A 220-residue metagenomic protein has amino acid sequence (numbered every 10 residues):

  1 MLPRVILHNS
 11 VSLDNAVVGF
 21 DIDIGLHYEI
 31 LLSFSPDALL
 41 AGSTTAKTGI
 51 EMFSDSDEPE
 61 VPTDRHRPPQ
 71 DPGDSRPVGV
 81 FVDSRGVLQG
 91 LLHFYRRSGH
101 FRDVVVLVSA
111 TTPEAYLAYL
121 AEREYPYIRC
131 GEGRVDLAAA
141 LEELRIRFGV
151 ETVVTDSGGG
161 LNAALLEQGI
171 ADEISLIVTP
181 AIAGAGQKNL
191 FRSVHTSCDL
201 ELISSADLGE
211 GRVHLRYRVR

Functional and structural regions predicted by a protein language model:
M1-R220: Enzymes that bind and transform nitrogen-containing heteroaromatic metabolites
